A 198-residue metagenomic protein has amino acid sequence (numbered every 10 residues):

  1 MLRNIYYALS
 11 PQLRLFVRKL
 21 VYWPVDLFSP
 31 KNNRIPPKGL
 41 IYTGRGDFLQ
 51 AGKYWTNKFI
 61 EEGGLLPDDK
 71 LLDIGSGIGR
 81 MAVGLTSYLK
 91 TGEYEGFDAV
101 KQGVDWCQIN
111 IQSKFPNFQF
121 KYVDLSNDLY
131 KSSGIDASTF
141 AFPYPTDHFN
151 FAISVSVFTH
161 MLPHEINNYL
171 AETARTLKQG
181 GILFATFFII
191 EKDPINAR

Functional and structural regions predicted by a protein language model:
L2-E62, I78-L85, E93-A141, N168 (+1 more regions): Class I (Rossmann-like) S-adenosyl-L-methionine-dependent methyltransferase catalytic domain, capturing the SAM-binding
D68-G77: Conserved class I S-adenosyl-L-methionine
K70, G181-I182: Short glycine-centered segments of the SAM/dcSAM-binding site in methyltransferase folds
I153: A conserved beta-strand element that flanks and buttresses the S-adenosyl-L-methionine
S156-V157: Short catalytic micro-motifs in class I SAM-dependent methyltransferases
L162-P163: Helix-capping/helix-break motifs at membrane-protein junctions, especially on the cytosolic side just before or after
N167-Q179: A short glycine-rich, Lys/Arg-flanked "PGG" loop and its adjoining helix->strand segment in the class I
